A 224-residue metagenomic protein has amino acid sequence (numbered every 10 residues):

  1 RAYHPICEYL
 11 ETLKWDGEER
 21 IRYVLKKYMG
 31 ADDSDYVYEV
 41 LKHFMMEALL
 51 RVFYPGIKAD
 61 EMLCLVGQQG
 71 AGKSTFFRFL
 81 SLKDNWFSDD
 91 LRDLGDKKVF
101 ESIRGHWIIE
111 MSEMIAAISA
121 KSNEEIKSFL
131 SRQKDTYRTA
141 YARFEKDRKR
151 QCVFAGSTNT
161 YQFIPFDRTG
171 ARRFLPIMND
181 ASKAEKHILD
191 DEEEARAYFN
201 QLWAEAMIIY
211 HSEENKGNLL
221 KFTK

Functional and structural regions predicted by a protein language model:
A2, K58, N85-D89, G95-S122 (+2 more regions): Feature primarily recognizes SF3-like P-loop helicase cores of small DNA viruses
A2-R104: P-loop NTPase catalytic core of nucleic-acid-dependent motor ATPases
F77, I126-K127: Short amphipathic alpha-helical segments and helix-helix/interface helices
